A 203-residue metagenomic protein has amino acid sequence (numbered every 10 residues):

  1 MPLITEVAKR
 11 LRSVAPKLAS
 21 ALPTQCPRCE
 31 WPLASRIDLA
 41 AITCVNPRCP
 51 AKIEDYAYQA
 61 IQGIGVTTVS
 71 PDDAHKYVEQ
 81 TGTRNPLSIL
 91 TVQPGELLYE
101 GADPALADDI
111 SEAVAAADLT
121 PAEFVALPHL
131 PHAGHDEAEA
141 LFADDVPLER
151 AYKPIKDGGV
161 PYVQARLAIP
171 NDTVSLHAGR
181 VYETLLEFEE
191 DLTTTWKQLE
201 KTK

Functional and structural regions predicted by a protein language model:
P2-E6: Charged catalytic and DNA/RNA-contacting regions of genome-maintenance and nucleic-acid-processing enzymes
A8-V14, A19-T202: Accessory alpha-helical DNA-binding modules that contact the DNA backbone or grooves
